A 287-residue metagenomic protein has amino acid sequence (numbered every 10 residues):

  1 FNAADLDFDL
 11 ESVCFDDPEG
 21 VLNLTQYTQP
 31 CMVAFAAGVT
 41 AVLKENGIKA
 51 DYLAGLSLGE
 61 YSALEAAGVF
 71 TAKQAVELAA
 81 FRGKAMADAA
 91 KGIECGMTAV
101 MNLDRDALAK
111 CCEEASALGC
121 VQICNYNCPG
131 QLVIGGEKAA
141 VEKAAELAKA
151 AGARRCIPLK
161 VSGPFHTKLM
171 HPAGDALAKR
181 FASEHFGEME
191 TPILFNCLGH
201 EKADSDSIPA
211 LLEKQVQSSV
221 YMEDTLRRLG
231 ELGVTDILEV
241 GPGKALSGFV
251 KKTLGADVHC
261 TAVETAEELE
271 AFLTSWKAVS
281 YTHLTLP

Functional and structural regions predicted by a protein language model:
F1-L108, L159, D236-L254, V258-E267: FabD-like malonyl-/acyl-CoA
A3-E11, D17-P18, A67-S218: Alpha/beta catalytic cores of group-transfer enzymes, especially the acyltransferase/condensing modules of polyketide
Q217-V234: A short, acidic, amphipathic alpha-helical segment used as a generic capping/interface helix at domain edges
E268-S275: Short, charged, surface-exposed secondary-structure boundary motifs
Y281-P287: Conserved small/polar residues in nucleotide/adenosyl-binding loops
